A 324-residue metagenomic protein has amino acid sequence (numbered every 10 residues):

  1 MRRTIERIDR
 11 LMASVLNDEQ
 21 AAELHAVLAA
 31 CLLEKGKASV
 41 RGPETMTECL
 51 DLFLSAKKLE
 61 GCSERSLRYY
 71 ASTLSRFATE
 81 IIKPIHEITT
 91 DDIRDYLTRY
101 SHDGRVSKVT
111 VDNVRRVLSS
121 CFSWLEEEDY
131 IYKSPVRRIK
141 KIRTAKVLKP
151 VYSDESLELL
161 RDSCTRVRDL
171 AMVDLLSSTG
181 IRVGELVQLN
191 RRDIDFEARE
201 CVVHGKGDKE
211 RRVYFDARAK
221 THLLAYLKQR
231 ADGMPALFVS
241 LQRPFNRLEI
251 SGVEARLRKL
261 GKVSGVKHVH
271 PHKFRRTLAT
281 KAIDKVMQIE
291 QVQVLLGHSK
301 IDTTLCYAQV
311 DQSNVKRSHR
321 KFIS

Functional and structural regions predicted by a protein language model:
E23-C31, V213, A225, Q309-S324: DNA/chromatin major-groove-contacting recognition/catalytic segments
C31-V40, D51-V147: N-terminal core-binding DNA-recognition domain of tyrosine recombinases/integrases
V40, V151, K206-G207, L296 (+1 more regions): Catalytic-site neighborhood detector that most strongly recognizes the C-terminal catalytic loop/helix of tyrosine
L67, L118, M172-V173, G180 (+2 more regions): Alpha-helix N-cap/helix-start motif at helix boundaries, enriched for small hydrophobics
I131, R143-K146, D154-V183, G207-K209: Basic, Lys/Arg- and aromatic-enriched nucleic-acid-binding interface segment
D174, S178, R275-H298, C306: C-terminal catalytic core of tyrosine-transesterase DNA break-rejoin enzymes
T179, G184, Q188-H222: Conserved tyrosine-mediated DNA breakage-rejoining catalytic core shared by Y-recombinases
D216-V266: Active-site/catalytic core of tyrosine-dependent DNA strand-transfer enzymes
